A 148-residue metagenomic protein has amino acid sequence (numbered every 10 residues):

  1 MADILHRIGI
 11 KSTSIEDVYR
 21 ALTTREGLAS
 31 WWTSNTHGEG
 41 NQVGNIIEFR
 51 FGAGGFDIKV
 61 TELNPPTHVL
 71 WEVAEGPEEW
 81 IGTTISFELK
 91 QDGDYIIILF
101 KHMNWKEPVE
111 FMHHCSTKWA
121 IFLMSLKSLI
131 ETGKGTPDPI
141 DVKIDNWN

Functional and structural regions predicted by a protein language model:
M1-G38: Hydrophobic ligand-binding cavity/cleft-lining segments
I4-L5, G44, T84-S86: Short structured motifs
V18-Y19, L28, I47, V60 (+4 more regions): Hydrophobic pocket/interface hotspot
G38, R50-I97, M103-K106: Hydrophobic-ligand binding "helix-grip"
N41-I47: Short coil-to-beta transition motif at edge beta-strands of beta-rich domains
N104-N148: A conserved amphipathic terminal alpha-helix motif
